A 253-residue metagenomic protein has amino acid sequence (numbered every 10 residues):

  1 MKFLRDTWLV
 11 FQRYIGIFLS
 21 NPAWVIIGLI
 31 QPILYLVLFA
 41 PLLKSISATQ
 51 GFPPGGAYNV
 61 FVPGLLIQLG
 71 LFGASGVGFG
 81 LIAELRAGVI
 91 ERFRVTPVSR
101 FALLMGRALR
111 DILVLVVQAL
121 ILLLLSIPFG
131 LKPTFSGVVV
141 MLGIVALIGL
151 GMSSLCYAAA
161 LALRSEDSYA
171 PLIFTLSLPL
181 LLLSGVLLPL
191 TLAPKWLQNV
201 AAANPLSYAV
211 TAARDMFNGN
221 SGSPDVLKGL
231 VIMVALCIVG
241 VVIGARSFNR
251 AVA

Functional and structural regions predicted by a protein language model:
M1-Q31: Aromatic- and glycine-rich beta-strand/loop motifs that create alpha-glucan
L9, R13-I17, A87-V95, L161-R164 (+3 more regions): Short amphipathic alpha-helical coupling elements at transmembrane boundaries
I17, A48-P53, K132, L181-V239: Membrane-interfacial helix-loop-helix junctions in multi-pass membrane proteins
I26-P32, R164-S184: Pore- or pathway-lining transmembrane helices of multi-pass membrane proteins that form conduits for solutes/ions
I33-A57: Transmembrane helix-loop-helix hairpins at lipid-water interfaces of multipass membrane proteins, especially the type-1
L34-L38, A57-F129, C156-Y157, F174-T175 (+1 more regions): Hydrophobic alpha-helical transmembrane segments of multi-pass membrane transport proteins
R100-I173, S221-A245: Alpha-helical transmembrane segments and their short interhelical loops
S247-A253: Short cytosolic juxtamembrane segments of multi-pass membrane proteins
